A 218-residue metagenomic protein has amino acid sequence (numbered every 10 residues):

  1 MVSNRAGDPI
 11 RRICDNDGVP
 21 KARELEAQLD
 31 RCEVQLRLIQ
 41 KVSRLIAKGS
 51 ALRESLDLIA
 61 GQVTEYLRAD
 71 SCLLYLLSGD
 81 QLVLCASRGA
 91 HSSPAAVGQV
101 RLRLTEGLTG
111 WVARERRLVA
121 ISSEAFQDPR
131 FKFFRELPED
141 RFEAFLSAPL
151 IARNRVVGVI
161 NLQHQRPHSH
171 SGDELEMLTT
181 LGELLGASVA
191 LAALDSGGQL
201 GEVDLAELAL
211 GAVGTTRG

Functional and structural regions predicted by a protein language model:
V2-K48, L52-R53, E65, V157 (+1 more regions): Signal-transmission linkers at sensory-effector interfaces
G61-T64, D70-L76, V83, T109-G110: Short, hydrophobic-rich beta-strand element in sensory/regulatory alpha-beta domains
Y75, Q81-G89, V119-I121: Amphipathic coiled-coil signal-relay and dimerization helices
A90, V159-H168: Short beta-strand-to-loop transition segments that serve as allosteric relay/switch motifs in sensory/regulatory domains
S92-A95, S122-A144, H164: Signal-transducing coupling segments at domain and membrane junctions
P94-V119: Acidic/proline- and glycine-rich, intrinsically disordered low-complexity segments that serve as regulatory linkers
E143-I151: A short, aliphatic-rich beta-strand micro-motif
T179-G186: Allosteric cytosolic regulatory segments
